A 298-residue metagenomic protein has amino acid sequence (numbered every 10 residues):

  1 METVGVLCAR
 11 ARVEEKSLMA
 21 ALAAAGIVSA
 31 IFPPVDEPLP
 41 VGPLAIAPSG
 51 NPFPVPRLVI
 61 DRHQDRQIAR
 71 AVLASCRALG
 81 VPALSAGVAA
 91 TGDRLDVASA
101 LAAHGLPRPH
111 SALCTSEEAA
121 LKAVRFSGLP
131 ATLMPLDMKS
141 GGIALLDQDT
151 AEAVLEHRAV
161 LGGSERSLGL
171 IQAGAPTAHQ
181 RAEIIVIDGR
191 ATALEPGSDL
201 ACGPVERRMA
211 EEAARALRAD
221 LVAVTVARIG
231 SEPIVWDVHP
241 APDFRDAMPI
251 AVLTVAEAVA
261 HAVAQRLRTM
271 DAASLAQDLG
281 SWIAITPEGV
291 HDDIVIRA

Functional and structural regions predicted by a protein language model:
M1-G5: Extreme N-terminal starter segment of soluble prokaryotic enzymes
L7-C8, I187: Short hydrophobic segments within beta-strands
A9-S111: Conserved N-proximal alpha/beta basic substrate-recognition cap immediately N-terminal to, or forming the N-lobe
A83-L84, P109, T132, L170-Q172 (+1 more regions): Structural detector of well-ordered beta-strand residues that form the stable sheet scaffold of enzyme domains
A98-A102, V124-L145, G163-T177: ATP-grasp fold ATP-binding core
P109-A131: Rossmann-like NAD(P)H-binding beta-loop-alpha module
A144-L217: Phosphate-binding site of ATP-dependent enzymes
L194-V235, H239, D243, A247-P249 (+1 more regions): A long amphipathic alpha-helix within ATP-dependent nucleotide-binding catalytic cores
